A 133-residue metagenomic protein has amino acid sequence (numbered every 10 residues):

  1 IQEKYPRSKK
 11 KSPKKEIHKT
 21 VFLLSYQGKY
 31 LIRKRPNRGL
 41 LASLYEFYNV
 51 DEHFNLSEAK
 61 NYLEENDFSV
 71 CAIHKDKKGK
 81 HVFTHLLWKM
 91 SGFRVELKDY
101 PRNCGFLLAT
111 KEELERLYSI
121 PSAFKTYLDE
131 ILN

Functional and structural regions predicted by a protein language model:
I1-N133: Intrinsically disordered, low-complexity, charged terminal extensions of DNA damage-control enzymes
